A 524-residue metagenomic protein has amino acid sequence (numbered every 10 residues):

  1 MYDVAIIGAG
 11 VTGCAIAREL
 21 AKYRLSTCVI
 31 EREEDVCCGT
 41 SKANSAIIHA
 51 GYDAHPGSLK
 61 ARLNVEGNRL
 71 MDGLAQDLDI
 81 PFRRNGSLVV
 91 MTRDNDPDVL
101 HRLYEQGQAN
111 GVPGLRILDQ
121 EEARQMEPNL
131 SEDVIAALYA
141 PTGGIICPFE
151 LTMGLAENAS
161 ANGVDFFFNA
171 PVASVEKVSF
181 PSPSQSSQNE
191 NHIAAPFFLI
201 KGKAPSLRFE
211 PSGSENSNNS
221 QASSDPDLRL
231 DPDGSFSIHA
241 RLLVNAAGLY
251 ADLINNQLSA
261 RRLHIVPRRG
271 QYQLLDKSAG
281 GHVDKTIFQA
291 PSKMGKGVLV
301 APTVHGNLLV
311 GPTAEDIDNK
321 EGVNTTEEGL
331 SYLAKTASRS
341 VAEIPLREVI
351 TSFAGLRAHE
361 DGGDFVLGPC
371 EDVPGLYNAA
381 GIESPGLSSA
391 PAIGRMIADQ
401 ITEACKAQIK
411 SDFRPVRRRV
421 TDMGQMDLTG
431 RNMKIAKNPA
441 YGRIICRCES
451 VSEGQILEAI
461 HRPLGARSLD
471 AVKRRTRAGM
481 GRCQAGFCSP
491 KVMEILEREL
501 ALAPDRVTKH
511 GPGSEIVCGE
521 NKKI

Functional and structural regions predicted by a protein language model:
M1-T12: Beta1/beta-strand and adjacent pyrophosphate-binding region of the FAD-binding site in flavoprotein oxidoreductases
A15, V175-K177, G234-G311, E315-T326 (+3 more regions): Flavin-dependent oxidoreductases
K22-S41: Glycine-rich FAD pyrophosphate-binding loop
A46-M126, I135, G297-V298: Dinucleotide-binding Rossmann-like beta1-alpha1 core, especially the glycine-rich loop that anchors the ADP
R62-V65, V90-V99, Y139-E157, F167 (+3 more regions): Short beta-strand to alpha-helix junction loop
Y139-V178, P196-F197, G202, S237-R241: Helical element adjacent to the flavin cofactor pocket in flavoenzyme catalytic cores
P148, G295, V304-H305, E321-I444 (+2 more regions): C-terminal catalytic lobe of FAD-dependent flavoproteins
E321, S452-P463, G486-P504: Iron-sulfur (Fe-S) cluster-binding segments and ferredoxin-like electron-carrier domains, especially [2Fe-2S]
